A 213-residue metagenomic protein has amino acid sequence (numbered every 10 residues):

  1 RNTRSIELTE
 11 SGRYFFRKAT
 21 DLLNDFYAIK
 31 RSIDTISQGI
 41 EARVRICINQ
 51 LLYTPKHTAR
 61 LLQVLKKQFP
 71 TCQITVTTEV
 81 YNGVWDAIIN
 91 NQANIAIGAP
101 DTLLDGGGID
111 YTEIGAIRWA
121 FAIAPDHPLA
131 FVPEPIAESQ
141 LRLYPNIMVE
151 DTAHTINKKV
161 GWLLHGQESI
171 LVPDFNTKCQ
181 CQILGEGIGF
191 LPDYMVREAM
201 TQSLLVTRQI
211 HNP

Functional and structural regions predicted by a protein language model:
R1-F26, I33-I36: Basic, amphipathic "hinge/linker" alpha-helix immediately C-terminal to the N-terminal HTH DNA-binding motif
E41-Q68, Q73, W85: N-terminal winged-helix
R60, V64, N82-R118: Short beta-strand-centered segments that line the small-molecule binding cleft or hinge of alpha/beta clamshell
I74-V76, S169: Generic structural signal for residues in well-ordered beta-strands
E79, A93-P100, P173, F190-P192 (+1 more regions): Short beta-strand and adjacent tight-turn residues that come in two discontinuous sequence segments and form the edges
G108-E186, L191-P213: C-terminal regulatory
